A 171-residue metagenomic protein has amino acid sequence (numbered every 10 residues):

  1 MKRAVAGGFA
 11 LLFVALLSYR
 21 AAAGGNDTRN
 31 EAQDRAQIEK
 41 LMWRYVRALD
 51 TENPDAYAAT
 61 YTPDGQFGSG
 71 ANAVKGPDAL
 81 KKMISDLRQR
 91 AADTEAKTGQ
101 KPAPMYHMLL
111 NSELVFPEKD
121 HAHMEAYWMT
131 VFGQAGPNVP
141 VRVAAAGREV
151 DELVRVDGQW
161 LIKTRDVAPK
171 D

Functional and structural regions predicted by a protein language model:
M1-F9: Bacterial N-terminal signal peptides that target proteins for export
G8-L16: Bacterial N-terminal signal peptides
Y19-P63, D78: Short, low-complexity N-terminal intrinsically disordered segments enriched in polar/charged residues
M42, M108-S112, R148: Short structured motifs
P54-Y127: A solvent-exposed, acidic/Ser-Thr-rich amphipathic alpha-helical stretch
H121-E125, A144-D171: Short beta-strand edge/turn micro-motifs at domain boundaries
W128-Q134, L153: Beta-strand elements of well-folded, non-transmembrane domains
P137-N138: Extracellular loop and loop/strand-boundary signature of outer-membrane beta-barrel proteins
